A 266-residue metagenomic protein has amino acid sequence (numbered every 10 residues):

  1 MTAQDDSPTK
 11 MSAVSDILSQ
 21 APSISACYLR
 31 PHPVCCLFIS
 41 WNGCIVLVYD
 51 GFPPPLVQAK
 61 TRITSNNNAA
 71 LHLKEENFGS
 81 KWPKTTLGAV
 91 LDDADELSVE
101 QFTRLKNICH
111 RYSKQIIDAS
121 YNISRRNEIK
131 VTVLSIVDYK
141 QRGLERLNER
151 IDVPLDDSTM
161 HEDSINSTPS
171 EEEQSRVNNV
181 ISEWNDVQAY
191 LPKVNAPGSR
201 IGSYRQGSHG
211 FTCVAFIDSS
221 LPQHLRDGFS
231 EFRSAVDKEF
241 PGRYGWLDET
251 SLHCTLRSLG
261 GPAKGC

Functional and structural regions predicted by a protein language model:
M1-C266: Histidine-dependent nucleotide/RNA phosphoesterase domain, centered on the 2H-phosphoesterase fold with its duplicated
